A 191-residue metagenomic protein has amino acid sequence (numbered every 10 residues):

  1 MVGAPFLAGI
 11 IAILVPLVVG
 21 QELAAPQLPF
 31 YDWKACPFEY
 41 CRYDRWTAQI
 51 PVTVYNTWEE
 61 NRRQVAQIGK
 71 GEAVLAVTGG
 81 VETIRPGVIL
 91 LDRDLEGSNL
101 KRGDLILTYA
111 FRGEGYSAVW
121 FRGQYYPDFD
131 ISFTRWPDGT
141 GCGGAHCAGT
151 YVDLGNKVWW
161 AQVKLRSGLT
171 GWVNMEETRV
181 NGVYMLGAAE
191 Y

Functional and structural regions predicted by a protein language model:
M1-L7: Bacterial N-terminal signal peptides that target proteins for export
L7-Q27: Bacterial Sec-dependent signal peptides at the C-terminal "C-region" and cleavage site
L23-W46, W58, D94-Y191: Boundary regions of SH3-family modules and the immediately adjacent low-complexity/disordered segments in eukaryotic
R45, Q67-I68, T83-P86: N-terminal "domain-start" segment
Q49-E59: Short, structured beta-strand/loop micro-motifs enriched in basic residues and often containing a Trp
T57-K70, T134-W136: SH3/SH3-like (including bacterial SH3b) beta-barrel domains that bind proline-rich motifs or cell-wall ligands
I68-V77, G103, E114: Tight coil/turn sites that cap or link beta-strands
V81-R93: Short, Lys/Arg- and Gly-enriched loop/turn segments at beta-strand edges
